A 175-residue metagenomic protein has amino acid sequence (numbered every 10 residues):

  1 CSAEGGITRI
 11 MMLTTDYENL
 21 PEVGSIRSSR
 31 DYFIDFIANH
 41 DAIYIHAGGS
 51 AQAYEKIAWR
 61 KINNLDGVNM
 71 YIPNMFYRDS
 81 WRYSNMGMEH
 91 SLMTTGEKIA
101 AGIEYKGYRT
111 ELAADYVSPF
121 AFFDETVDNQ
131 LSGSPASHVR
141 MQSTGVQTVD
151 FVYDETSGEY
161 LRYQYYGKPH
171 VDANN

Functional and structural regions predicted by a protein language model:
C1-N175: A surface/extracellular/periplasmic glyco- and lipid-processing/surface-interacting theme
